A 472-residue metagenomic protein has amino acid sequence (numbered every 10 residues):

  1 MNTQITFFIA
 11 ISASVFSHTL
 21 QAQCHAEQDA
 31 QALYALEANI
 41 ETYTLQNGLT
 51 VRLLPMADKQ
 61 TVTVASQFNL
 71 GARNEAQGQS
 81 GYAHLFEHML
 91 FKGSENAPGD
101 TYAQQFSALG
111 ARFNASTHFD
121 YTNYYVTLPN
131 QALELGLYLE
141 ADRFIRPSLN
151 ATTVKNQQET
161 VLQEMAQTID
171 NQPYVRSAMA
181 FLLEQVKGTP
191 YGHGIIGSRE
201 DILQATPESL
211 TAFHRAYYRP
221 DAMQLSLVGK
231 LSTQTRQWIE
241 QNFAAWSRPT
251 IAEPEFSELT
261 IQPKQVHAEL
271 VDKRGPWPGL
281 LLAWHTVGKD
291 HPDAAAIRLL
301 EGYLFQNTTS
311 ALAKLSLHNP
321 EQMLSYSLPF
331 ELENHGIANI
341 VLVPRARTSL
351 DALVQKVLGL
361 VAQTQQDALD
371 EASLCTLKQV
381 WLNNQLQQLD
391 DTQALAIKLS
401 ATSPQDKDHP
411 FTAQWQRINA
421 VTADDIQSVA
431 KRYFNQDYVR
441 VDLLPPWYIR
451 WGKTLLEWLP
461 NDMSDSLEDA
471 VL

Functional and structural regions predicted by a protein language model:
M1-F8: Bacterial N-terminal signal peptides that target proteins for export
S12, S17-T19: N-terminal signal peptide c-region/cleavage motif recognized by signal peptidases
C24-E41, L183-M223, T233, P254-T260 (+5 more regions): Histidine-acidic residue clusters that define the catalytic metal-binding segment of zinc metallopeptidase domains
C24-Q28, K187, I195, R219-P220 (+3 more regions): An aromatic/glycine/proline-enriched structural segment found at the starts of mature extracellular/organellar domains
L33-A65: Mature N-terminal segment immediately following signal peptide/propeptide cleavage in secreted/periplasmic
L54, K59-E75, G81-L85, D100-F144 (+7 more regions): M16 family metallopeptidases and their MPP-like homologs
S80-S94: Active-site SXXK
K92-N96, F144-T152, L369: Short, polar/flexible loop-turn hinges at active-site or ligand-entry regions and domain interfaces
